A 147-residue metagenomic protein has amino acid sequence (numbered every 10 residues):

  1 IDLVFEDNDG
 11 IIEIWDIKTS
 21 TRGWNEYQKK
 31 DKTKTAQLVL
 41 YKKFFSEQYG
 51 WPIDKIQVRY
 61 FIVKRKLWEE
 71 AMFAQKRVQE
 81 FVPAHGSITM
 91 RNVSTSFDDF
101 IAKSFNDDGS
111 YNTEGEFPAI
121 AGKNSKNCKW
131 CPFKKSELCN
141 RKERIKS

Functional and structural regions predicted by a protein language model:
I1-V39, S46: Non-catalytic protein-protein interaction segments used by genome-maintenance enzymes to assemble and couple activities
D31, K43-S147: Metal-dependent nuclease catalytic regions and adjoining charged, substrate-binding loops involved in nucleic-acid end
